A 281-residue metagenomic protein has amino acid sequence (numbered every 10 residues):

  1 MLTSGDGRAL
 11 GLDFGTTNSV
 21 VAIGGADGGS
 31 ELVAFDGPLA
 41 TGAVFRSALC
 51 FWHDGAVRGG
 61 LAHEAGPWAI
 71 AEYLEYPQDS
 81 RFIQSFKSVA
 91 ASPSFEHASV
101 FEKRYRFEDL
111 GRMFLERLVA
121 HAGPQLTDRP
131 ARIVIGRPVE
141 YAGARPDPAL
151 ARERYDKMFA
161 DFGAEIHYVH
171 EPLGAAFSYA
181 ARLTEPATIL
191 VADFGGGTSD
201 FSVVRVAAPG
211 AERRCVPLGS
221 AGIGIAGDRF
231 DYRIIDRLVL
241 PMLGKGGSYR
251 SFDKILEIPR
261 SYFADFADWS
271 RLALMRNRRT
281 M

Functional and structural regions predicted by a protein language model:
M1-G11, T16-L32, P77-V191, P209-R213: Nucleotide/phosphate-binding catalytic cleft detector across ATP-hydrolyzing and phosphate-transferring enzymes
F14-N18, E171, G197-T198, I225-D231: Conserved A3 ("GATE") glycine/threonine-rich loop of ANL adenylate-forming enzymes
S19-I23, S47-C50, D200-V204: Short beta-strand scaffold segments in enzyme catalytic cores
G24, F51-G55, A91-F95, A120-G123 (+2 more regions): Non-catalytic alpha-helical coupling and interface elements of nucleotide-dependent molecular machines and regulators
D36-A40, H167-L173, G224: Active-site nucleophile and cofactor-binding loops and adjacent substrate-binding regions of central metabolic enzymes
G42-V44, L49, V206-M281: Phosphate-binding glycine-rich/basic clefts of nucleotide- and phosphate-handling proteins, predominantly
V44, C50-W52, A65-S85: N-terminal structural subdomain of ketosynthase/condensing enzymes
T188-V206, G219: Internal, well-ordered domain-core segments that constitute the primary functional module of diverse proteins
